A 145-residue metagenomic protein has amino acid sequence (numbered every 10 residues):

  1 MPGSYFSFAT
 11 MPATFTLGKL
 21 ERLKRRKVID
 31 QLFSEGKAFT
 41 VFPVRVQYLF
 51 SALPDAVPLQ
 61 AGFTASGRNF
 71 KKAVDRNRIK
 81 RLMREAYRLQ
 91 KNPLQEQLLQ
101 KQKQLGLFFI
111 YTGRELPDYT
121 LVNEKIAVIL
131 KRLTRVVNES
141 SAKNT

Functional and structural regions predicted by a protein language model:
M1-T145: Positively charged, solvent-exposed patches that mediate nucleic-acid binding
